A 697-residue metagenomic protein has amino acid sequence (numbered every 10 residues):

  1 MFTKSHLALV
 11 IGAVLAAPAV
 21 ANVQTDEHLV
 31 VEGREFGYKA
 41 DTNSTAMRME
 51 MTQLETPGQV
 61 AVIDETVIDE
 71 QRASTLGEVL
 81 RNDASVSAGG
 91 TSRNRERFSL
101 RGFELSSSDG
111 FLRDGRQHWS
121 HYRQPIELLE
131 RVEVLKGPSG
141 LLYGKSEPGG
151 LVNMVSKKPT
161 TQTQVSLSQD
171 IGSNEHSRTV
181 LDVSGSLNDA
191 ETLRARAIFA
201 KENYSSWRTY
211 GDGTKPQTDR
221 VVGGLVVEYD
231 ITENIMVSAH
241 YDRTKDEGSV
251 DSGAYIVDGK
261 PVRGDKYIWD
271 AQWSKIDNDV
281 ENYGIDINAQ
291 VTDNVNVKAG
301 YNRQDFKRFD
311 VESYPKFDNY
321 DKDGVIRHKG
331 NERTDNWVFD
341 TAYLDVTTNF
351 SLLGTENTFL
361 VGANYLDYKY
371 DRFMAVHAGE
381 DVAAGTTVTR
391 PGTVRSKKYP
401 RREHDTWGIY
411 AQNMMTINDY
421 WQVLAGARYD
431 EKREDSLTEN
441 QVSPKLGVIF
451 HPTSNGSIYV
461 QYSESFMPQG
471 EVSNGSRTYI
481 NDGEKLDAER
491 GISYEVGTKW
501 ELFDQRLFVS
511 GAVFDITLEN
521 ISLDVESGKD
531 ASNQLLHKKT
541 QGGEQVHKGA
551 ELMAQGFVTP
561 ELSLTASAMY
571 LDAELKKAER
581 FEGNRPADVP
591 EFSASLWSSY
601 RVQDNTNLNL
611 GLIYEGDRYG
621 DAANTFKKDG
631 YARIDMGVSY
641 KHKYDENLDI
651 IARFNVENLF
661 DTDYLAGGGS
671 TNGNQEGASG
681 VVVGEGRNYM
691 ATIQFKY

Functional and structural regions predicted by a protein language model:
D26-Q162, V496: Acidic, small-polar-rich N-terminal luminal/periplasmic segments of exported/outer-membrane proteins
L128-E130, L141-G223, I231-I235, E281 (+2 more regions): Outer-membrane beta-barrel translocator/receptor signature
E202-S206, G213-D219, G223-Q290, R303-W337 (+2 more regions): Acidic/polar loop-and-plug regions of large Gram-negative outer-membrane beta-barrel proteins
E228-N234, W337, E356-T358, N364-D367 (+4 more regions): Structural signature of Gram-negative outer-membrane beta-barrels, strongest in the C-terminal barrel of TonB-dependent
Y283-F306, H328-S436, G511, T565: Face-selective signature of the C-terminal outer-membrane beta-barrel domain
D286-N302, F306-Y314, I458, A488-K576 (+4 more regions): Membrane-embedded beta-barrel scaffold of Gram-negative outer-membrane proteins
F359, V460, Y494, A587-Y697: Conserved C-terminal beta-signal and adjacent last beta-strands/turns of outer-membrane beta-barrel proteins
Y420-Q422, D515, T540-A622, F660 (+1 more regions): Gram-negative outer-membrane beta-barrel transporters
